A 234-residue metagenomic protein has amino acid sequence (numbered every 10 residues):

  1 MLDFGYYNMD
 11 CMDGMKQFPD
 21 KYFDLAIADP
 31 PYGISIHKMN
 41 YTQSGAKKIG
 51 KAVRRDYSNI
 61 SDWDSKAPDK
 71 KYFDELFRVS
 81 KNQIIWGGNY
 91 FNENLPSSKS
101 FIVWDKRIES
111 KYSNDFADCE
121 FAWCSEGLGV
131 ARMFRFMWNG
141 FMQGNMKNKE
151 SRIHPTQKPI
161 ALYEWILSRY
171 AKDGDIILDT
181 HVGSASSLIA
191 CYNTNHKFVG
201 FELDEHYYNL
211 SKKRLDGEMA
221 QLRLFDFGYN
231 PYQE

Functional and structural regions predicted by a protein language model:
D3-D13, L222-F227: Conserved SAM-binding strand-loop segment of SAM-dependent methyltransferases
Y6-M9, W63-A67, I153-Q157, A161: Conserved phosphate-coordination/catalytic loops
D10-D13, K66, G88-Y90: Short beta->alpha connector loops
F18-A28, Y32, I36-N59, D74-E234: Class I S-adenosyl-L-methionine
S65-L76: Active-site donor-binding segments of glycosyltransferases and PAPS-dependent sulfotransferases
